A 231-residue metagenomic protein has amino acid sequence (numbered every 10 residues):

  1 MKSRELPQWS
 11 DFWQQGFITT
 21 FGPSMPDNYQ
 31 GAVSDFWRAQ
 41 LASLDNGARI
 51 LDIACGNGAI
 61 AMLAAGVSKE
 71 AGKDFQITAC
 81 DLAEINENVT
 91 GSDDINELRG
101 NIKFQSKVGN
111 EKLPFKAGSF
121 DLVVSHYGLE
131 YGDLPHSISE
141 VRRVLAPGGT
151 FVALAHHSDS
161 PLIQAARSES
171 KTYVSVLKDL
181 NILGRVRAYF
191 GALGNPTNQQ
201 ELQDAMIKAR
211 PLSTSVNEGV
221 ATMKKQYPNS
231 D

Functional and structural regions predicted by a protein language model:
M1-D45: Class I SAM-dependent methyltransferase Rossmann-like catalytic core, especially the SAM/SAH-binding loop
R49-L51, G56-K112: Class I SAM-dependent methyltransferase SAM/SAH-binding core
N110-L122: A short acidic, Gly/Pro-enriched loop at the edge of an enzyme's catalytic core that lines a small-molecule cofactor
L122-P135: A short SAM/SAH-binding and catalytic strip from SAM-dependent methyltransferases
H136-P147: A short glycine-rich, Lys/Arg-flanked "PGG" loop and its adjoining helix->strand segment in the class I
G148-H157: Conserved beta-strand signature within the Rossmann-like core of class I S-adenosyl-L-methionine
H156-P161, Y173-L177: Short "lid" loop at the C-terminus of a central beta-strand within the Rossmann-like core of SAM-dependent
G184-D231: Substrate-binding/catalytic lobe of Class I Rossmann-like enzymes that use SAM or dcSAM, i.e., the mid-to-C-terminal
